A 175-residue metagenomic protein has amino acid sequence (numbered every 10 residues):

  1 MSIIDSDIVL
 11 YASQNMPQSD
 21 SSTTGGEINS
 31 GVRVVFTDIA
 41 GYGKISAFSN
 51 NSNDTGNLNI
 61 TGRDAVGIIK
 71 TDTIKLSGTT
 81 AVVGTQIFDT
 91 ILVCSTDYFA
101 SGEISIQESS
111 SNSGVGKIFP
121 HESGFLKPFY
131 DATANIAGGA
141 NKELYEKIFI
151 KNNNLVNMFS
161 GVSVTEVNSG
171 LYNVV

Functional and structural regions predicted by a protein language model:
S6-G31, V156-V175: Surface-exposed binding patches on compact interaction domains or structured appendages
M16-R63: Autoprocessing Asn-cyclization modules and mimics
G41-A47, T85-A100: Noncatalytic modules at the cell exterior or secretory-pathway interfaces, chiefly beta-strand-rich lectin/adhesion
S49-N50, F149-M158: Asparagine-centered strand-capping/turn motif at beta-strand->loop junctions
T55, K70, L144, V156-S160: Short acidic/proline- and small/hydrophobic-mixed sequence motifs that coincide with surface turns and coil-to-beta
T55-G67, T165, G170, V175: Extended low-complexity, serine/threonine- and proline-enriched intrinsically disordered segments
K117-F125: Proline/serine/threonine-rich low-complexity linkers at boundaries of modular beta-sandwich domains
G139-K147: Short, solvent-exposed loop/turn segments enriched in Ser/Thr/Gly
